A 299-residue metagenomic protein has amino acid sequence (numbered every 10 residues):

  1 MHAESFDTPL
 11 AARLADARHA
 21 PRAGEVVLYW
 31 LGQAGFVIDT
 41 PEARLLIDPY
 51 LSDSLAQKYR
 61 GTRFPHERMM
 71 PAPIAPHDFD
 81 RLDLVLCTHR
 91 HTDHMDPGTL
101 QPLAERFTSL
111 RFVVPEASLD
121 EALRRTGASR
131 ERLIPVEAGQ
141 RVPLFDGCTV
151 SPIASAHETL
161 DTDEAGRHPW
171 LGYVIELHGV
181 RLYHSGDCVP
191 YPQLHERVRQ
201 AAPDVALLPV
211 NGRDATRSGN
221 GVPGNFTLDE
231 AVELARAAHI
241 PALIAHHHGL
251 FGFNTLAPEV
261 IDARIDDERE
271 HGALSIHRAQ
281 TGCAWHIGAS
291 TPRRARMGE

Functional and structural regions predicted by a protein language model:
M1-E67, A237, G272: Zn-dependent metallo-beta-lactamase
H2-A23, V114-V180, R264-G298: Metallo-beta-lactamase
L14-H19, A43-R90, G98-P102, L160 (+1 more regions): Pre-active-site segment of Zn-dependent metallo-hydrolases
A34-D39, P143-D204, V222, F226: Catalytic core of the metallo-beta-lactamase
I38, D48, H89, D96 (+5 more regions): Divalent metal-coordination and catalytic microenvironments
S54, H91-M95, L119-E121, Q140-P143 (+5 more regions): Active-site environment of divalent metal-dependent phosphoester hydrolases
S54-R60, P73-V142: Active-site HxH/HxHxD metal-binding segment of metal-dependent hydrolases
R111-V113, A117, V189-T281: Cap/insert and terminal regions of metallo-dependent hydrolase folds
